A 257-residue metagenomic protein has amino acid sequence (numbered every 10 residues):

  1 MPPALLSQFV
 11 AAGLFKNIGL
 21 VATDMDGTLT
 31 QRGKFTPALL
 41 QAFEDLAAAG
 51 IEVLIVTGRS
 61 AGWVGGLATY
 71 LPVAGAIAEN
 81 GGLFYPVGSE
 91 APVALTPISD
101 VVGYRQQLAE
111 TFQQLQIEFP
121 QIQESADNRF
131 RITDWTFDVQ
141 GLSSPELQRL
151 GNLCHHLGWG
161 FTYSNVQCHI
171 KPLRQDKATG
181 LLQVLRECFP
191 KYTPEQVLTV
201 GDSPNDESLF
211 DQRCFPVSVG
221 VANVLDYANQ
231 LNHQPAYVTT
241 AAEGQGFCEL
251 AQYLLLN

Functional and structural regions predicted by a protein language model:
M1-T23: Non-catalytic pre-domain segments flanking phosphatase-related domains
A11, K16, T36, L181-N257: Mg2+-dependent phosphoryl-transfer enzymes with acidic/Ser/Thr/Gly-rich catalytic loops
G19-V21, A74, V197: The start of beta-strands in P-loop NTPase/AAA+ ATPase cores
R32-D127: Active-site phosphate-binding/coordination module
A47-A48, H155, N232: Anion (oxyanion) recognition and catalysis
E118-C214: Conserved acidic, metal-coordinating active-site core of Asp-based, Mg2+-dependent phosphoryl-transfer enzymes
